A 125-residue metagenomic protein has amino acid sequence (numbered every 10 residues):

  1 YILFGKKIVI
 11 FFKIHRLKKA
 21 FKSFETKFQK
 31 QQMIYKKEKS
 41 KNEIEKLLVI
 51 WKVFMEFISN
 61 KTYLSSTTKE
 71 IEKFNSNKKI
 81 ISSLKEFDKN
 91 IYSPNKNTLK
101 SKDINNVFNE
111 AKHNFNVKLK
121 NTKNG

Functional and structural regions predicted by a protein language model:
Y1-S40, K120-G125: Hydrophobic, helix-length membrane anchors
Q29-G125: Membrane-proximal, non-transmembrane interaction modules that couple membrane proteins to downstream assemblies
